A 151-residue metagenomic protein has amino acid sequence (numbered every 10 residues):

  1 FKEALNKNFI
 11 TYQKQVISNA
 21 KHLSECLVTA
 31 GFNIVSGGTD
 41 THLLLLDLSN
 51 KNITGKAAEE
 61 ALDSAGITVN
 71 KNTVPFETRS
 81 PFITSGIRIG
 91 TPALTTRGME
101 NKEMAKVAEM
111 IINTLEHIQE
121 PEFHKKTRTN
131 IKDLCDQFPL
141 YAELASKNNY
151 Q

Functional and structural regions predicted by a protein language model:
K2, K21, V28, S49 (+5 more regions): Hydrophobic alpha-helix feature that most strongly marks membrane-spanning transmembrane helices and their immediate
K2-V35, D40-T41, K56-A65: Conserved PLP-dependent catalytic core of the aminotransferase class-I/II
E3-N6, S24-A30, N52-A57, G90-P92 (+1 more regions): Short, charged low-complexity intrinsically disordered segments located at boundaries of structured domains
A4-Y12, L43, G90-T96, E116: Short beta-alpha connecting loops at secondary-structure transitions that line or flank enzyme active sites
Y12, D40, A58-E60, T73-V74 (+2 more regions): Composition- and surface-driven signal marking solvent-exposed, interaction-prone regions in large proteins
S18, P81-Q151: PLP-dependent enzyme catalytic core of the Aspartate aminotransferase-like
N33-I87, T91-G98, N149: Conserved PLP-binding catalytic core of the aspartate aminotransferase-like
